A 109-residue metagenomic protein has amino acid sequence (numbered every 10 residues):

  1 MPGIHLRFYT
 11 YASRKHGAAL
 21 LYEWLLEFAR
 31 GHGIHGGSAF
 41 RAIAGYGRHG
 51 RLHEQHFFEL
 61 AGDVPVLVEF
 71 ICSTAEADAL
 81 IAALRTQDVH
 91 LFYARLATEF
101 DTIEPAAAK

Functional and structural regions predicted by a protein language model:
M1-K109: Positively charged, small/polar-rich N-terminal and surface patches that mediate targeting and assembly and bind
